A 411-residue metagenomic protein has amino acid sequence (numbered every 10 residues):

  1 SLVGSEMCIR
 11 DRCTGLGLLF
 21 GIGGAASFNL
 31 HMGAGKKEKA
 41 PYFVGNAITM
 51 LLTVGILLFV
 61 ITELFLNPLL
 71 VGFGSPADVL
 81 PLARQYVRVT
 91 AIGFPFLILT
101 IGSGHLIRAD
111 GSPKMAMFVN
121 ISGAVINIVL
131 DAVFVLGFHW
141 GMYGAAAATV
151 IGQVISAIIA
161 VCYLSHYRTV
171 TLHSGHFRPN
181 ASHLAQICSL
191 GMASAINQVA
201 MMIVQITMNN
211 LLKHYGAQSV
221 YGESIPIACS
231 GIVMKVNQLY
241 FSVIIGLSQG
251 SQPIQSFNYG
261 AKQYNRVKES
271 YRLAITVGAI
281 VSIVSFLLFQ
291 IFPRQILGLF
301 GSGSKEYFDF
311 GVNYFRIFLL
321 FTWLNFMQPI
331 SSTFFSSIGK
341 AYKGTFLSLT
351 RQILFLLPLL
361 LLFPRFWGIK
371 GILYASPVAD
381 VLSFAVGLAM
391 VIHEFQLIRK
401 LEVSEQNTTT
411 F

Functional and structural regions predicted by a protein language model:
V3-R10, A77-L82, M142-Y143, H183-L190 (+4 more regions): Interfacial/gating helices of multi-pass transporter permease domains
S5-V60, L97-A116, C229-L287, I291-P293 (+1 more regions): Small-residue-rich hydrophobic transmembrane alpha-helices
C13-G17, L57, A91, P95-F96 (+11 more regions): Residue-level hotspots within pore-lining transmembrane alpha-helices of multi-pass secondary transporters
G15, N127-D131, A157-V161, L239 (+3 more regions): Hydrophobic transmembrane alpha-helices of multi-pass small-molecule transporters
G21, A25, T90-R108, A116-A124 (+5 more regions): Short runs within selected transmembrane alpha-helices of multi-pass transporters and secretion channels
F28-P95, G137-M192, Q255-L320, L362-F411: Short alpha-helical transmembrane segments in multi-pass integral membrane proteins
L66-L69, L130, I203-L212, G216 (+2 more regions): Hydrophobic/aromatic end-of-helix segments at the C-terminal termini of transmembrane alpha-helices
V89, G123, G152-S156, L164 (+1 more regions): Transmembrane helical elements of multi-pass membrane transporters/channels
